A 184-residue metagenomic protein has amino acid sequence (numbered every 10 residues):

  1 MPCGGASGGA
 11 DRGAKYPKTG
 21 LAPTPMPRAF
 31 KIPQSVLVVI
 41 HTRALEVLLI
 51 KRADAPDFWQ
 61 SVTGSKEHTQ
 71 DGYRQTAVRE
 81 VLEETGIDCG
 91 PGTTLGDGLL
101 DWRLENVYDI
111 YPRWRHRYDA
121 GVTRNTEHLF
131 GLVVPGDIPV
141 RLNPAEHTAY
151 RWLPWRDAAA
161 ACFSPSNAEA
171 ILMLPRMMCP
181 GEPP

Functional and structural regions predicted by a protein language model:
P23-V47, S65: Conserved N-terminal beta-strand and adjoining loop/helix that marks the start of the Nudix/MutT-like hydrolase domain
T42-G90, G96-D97: Conserved Nudix-box catalytic region and its N-terminal flanking loop in Nudix hydrolases and closely related
Q60, R124, W152: Short aromatic/basic micro-patch
I87-I138: Active-site segment of metal-dependent pyrophosphate-handling enzymes, primarily the Nudix hydrolase catalytic core
E127-L172: NUDIX/MutT-family hydrolases
